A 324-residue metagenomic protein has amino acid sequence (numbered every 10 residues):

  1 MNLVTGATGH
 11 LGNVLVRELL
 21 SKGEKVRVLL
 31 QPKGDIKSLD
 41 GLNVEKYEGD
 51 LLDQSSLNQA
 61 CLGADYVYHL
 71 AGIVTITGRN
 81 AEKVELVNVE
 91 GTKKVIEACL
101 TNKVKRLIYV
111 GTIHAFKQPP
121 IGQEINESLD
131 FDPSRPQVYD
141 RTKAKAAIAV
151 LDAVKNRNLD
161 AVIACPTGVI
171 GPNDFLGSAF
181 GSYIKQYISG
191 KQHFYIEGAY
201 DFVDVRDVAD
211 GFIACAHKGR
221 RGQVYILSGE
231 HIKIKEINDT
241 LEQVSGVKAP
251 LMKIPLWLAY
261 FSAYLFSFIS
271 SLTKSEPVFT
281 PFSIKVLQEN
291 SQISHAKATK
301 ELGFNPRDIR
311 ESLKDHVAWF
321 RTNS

Functional and structural regions predicted by a protein language model:
N2-K22: N-terminal Rossmann NAD(P)H-binding glycine-rich loop of SDR-like oxidoreductase domains
K33-D40, V44-E90, A98: NAD(P)H-binding glycine-rich loop region in Rossmannoid oxidoreductase-like domains and their noncatalytic homologs
V87-Y139: Conserved Rossmann-fold NAD(P)-dependent oxidoreductase catalytic core, especially the SDR/UDP-sugar
D130-S134, S182-D207, G219: A conserved pocket-lining segment of Rossmann-fold NAD(P)-dependent short-chain dehydrogenase/reductase
P136-V162: Active-site Tyr-X1-5-Lys
R157-L159, G171-S182, C215-Y225, V247-A249: Glycine/proline-rich active-site loop of Rossmann-fold NAD(P)-dependent oxidoreductases
Q192-I196, Y200, V205-D207, L256-E301: A hydrophobic C-terminal alpha-helical subdomain
G211-V278, H295, R310-S324: Mid/C-terminal beta-alpha module of Rossmann-like enzyme folds, strongest in SDR-family dehydrogenases/epimerases
